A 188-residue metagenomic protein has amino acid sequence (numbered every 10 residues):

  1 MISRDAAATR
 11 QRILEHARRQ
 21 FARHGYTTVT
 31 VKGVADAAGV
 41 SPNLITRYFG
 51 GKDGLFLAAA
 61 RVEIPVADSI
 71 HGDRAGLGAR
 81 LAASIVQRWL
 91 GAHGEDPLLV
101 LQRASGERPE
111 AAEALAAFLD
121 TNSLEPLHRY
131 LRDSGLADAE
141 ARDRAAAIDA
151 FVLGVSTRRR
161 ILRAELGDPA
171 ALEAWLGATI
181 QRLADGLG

Functional and structural regions predicted by a protein language model:
M1-N43, G50-G54, P65: Basic, helix-initiating cap at the start of DNA-binding domains
D53, W89, G106-E110, S123 (+3 more regions): Short alpha-helix boundary/capping elements
F56-E63, I70: Alpha-helical DNA-contacting segments of helix-turn-helix folds
V66-L99: Hydrophobic alpha-helical connector segments
A79-A83, D120, L124, H128 (+3 more regions): An amphipathic alpha-helix signature
I85, L98-S105, I148-V152: Short alpha-helical scaffolding segments that buttress acidic/His motifs in well-ordered protein cores
L90-T121, L162: Amphipathic alpha-helical segments used for helix-helix packing
A112-A117, L131-G188: Hydrophobic/aromatic-rich alpha-helical bundle segments in the mid-to-C-terminal region
